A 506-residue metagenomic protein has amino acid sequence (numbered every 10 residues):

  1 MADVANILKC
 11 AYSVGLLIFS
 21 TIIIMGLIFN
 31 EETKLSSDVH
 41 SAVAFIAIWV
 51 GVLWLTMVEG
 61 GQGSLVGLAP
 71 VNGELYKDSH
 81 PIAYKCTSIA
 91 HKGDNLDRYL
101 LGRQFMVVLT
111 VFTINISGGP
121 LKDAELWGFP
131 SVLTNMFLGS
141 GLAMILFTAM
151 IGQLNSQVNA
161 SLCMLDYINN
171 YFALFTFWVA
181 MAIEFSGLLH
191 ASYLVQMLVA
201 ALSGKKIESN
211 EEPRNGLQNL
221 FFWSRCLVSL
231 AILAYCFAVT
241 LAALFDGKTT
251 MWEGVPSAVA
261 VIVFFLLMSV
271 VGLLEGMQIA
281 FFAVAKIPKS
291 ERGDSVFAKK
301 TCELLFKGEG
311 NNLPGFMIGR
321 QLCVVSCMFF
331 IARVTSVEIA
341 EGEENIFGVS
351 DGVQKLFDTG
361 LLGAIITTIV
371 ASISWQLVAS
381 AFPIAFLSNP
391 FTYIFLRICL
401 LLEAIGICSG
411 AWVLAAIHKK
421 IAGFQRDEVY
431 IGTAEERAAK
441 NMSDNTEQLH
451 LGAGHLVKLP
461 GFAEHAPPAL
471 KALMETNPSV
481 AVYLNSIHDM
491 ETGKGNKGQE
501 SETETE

Functional and structural regions predicted by a protein language model:
M1-Y483, I487-E491: Membrane-embedded alpha-helical segments of inner-membrane proteins
S486, S501-T505: Intrinsically disordered, low-complexity serine/threonine-rich segments that act as phosphorylation-prone tracts
G493-G498: Residue-identity detector for glycine
